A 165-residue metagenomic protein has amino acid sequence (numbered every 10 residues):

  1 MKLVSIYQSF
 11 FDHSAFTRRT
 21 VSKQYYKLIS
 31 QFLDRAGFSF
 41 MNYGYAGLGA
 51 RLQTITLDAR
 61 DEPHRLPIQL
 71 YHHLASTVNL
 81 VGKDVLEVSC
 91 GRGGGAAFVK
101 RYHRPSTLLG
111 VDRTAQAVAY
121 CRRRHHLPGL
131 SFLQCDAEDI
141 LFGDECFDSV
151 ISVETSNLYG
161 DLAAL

Functional and structural regions predicted by a protein language model:
M1-M41: N-terminal auxiliary segments of SAM/dcSAM-dependent transferases
F40-Q69: Aromatic- and Gly/Pro-rich amphipathic surface segment
H64-V81: Conserved alpha-helix/loop element of class I SAM-dependent methyltransferases that forms part of the SAM/SAH-binding
V85, V150: Receiver (REC) domain switch-region micro-motif
L86, C90-D139: Class I SAM-dependent methyltransferase SAM/SAH-binding core
E138-S149: A short acidic, Gly/Pro-enriched loop at the edge of an enzyme's catalytic core that lines a small-molecule cofactor
S152-T155: A short beta-strand submotif of the Rossmann-like class I SAM-dependent methyltransferase core that lines
L158-L165: A short, conserved alpha-helix within the catalytic core of class I
